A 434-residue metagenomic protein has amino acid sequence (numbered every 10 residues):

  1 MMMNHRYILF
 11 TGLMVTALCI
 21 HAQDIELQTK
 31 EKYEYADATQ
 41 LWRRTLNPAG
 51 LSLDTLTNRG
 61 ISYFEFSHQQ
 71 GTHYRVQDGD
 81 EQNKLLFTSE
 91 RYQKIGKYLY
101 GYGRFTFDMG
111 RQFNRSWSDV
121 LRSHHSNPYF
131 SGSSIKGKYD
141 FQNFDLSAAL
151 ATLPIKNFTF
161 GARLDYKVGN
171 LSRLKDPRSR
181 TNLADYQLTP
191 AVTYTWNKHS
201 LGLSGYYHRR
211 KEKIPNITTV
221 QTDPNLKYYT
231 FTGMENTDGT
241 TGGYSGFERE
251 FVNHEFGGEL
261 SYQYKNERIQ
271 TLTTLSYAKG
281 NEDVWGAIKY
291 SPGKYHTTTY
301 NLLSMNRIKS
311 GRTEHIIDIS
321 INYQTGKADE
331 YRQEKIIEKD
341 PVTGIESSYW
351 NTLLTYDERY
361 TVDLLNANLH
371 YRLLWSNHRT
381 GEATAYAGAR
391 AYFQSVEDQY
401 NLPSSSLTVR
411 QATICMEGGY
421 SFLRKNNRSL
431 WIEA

Functional and structural regions predicted by a protein language model:
I20-F113: N-terminal, post-signal peptide beta-strand-biased segments of exported outer-membrane/organellar beta-barrel and other
L56-S62, K97-G103, K156-F160, N197-L201 (+5 more regions): Outer-envelope beta-barrel architecture signal
S62-H68, G103-R111, A162-V168, L203-R209 (+5 more regions): Transmembrane beta-barrel strands of outer-membrane/channel proteins
T72-D78, N114-V120, S172-S179, I214-V220 (+4 more regions): Outer-membrane beta-barrel translocator domains and adjoining extracellular loop/strand segments of Gram-negative
Q77-N83, K136-D140, R178-N182, E248-H254 (+3 more regions): Replace "Gram-negative outer membrane beta-barrel proteins" with "bacterial and organellar outer membrane beta-barrel
F87-Q93, L146-T152, L188-Y194, G258-Y264 (+5 more regions): Residues on the lipid-exposed face of transmembrane beta-strands in outer-membrane beta-barrel proteins
S116-F130, L174, Y206-V252, N281-P292 (+1 more regions): Short, flexible helix-coil linker/hinge segments at the edges of structured domains or between repeats
D238-W375, R379-A383: Long, internal scaffold/assembly segments composed of regular secondary structure
